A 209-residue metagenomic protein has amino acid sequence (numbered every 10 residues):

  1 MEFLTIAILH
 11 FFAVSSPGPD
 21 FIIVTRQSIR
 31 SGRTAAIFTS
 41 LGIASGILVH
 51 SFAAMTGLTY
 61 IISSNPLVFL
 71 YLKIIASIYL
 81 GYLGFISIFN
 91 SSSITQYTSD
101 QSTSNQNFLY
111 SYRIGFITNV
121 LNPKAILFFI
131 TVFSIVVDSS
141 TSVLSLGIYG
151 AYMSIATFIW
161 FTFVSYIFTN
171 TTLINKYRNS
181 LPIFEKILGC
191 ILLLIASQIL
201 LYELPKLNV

Functional and structural regions predicted by a protein language model:
M1-L70, T131-G147: Juxtamembrane transmembrane-helix termini in multi-pass membrane transport proteins
L4, I8, N105-I117, G147: Alpha-helical membrane-protein architecture signal
I8, F12, L41-S45, V49 (+6 more regions): Hydrophobic residues within alpha-helical transmembrane segments of multi-pass solute transporters/permease subunits
D20, G46-L58, L80-L83, I126 (+2 more regions): Alpha-helical transmembrane segments and their lipid-water interface positions in multi-pass membrane proteins
T34-Y110, S197: Membrane helix-loop-helix hairpins that form the core translocation module of multi-pass transporters
S64-T95, T157-V164, N175-V209: Selective transmembrane alpha-helices of multi-pass membrane proteins
S142-F158: Short alpha-helical packing/oligomerization segments
